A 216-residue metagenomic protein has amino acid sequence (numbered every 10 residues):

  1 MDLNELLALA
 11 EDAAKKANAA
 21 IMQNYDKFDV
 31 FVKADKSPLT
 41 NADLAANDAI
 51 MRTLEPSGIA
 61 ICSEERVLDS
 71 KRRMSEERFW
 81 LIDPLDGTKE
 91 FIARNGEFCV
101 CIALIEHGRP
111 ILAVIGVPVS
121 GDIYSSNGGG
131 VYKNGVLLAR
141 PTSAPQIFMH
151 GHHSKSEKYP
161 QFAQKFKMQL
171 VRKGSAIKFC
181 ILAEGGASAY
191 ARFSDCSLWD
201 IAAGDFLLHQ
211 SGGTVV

Functional and structural regions predicted by a protein language model:
M1-L85: N-terminal subdomain of lithium-sensitive/metallo-dependent phosphomonoesterases centered on the IMPase/IPPase/PAP
A17, I21, D43, L54 (+6 more regions): Residue-level signal for inorganic ion chemistry
V30, S70-R73, I115-G116, I123 (+2 more regions): Short secondary-structure boundary/capping segments
L44, E65, P84-G87, P118 (+2 more regions): Generic detector of well-ordered alpha-helical packing
I59, E77-F79, I111, Q146 (+1 more regions): Conserved acidic residues
R73-Y132: DPxDG-like acidic metal-binding loop motif
K133-L137: A structural micro-motif at secondary-structure boundaries
T142-V216: An extended, acidic
